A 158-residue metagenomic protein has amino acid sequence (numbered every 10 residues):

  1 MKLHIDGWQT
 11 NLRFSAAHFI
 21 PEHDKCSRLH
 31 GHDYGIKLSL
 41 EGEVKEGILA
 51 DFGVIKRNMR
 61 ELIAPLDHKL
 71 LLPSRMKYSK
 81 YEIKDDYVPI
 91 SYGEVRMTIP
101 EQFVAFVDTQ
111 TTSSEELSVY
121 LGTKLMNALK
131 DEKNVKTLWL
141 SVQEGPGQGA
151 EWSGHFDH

Functional and structural regions predicted by a protein language model:
M1-H158: Charge-rich, low-complexity N-terminal segments
